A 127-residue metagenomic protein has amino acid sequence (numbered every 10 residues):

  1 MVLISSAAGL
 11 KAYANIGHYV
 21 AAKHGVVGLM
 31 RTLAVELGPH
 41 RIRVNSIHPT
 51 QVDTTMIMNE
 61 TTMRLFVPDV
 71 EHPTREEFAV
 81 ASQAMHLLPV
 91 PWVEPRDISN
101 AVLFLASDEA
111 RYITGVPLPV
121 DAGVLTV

Functional and structural regions predicted by a protein language model:
S6: Residue(s) in the substrate-gating loop at a strand-loop-helix junction that position the organic substrate next
K11, V102-L103, T114-V127: Short C-terminal tail/terminal secondary-structure segment of NAD(P)H-dependent dehydrogenase/reductase domains
K11-G17, P39, V90, D108: Active-site loop immediately N-terminal to the catalytic Tyr-X3-Lys motif of short-chain dehydrogenase/reductase
A22, M30: Active-site helix of classical SDR
G38, R43, I113-G115: Short, small/polar-rich loop/turn modules that mediate ligand/substrate recognition or access, typified
R43-D53, A106, P119-D121: Conserved SDR Rossmann-fold cofactor-binding beta-strand/turn motif
P49-N59, M63-P68: Short, flexible catalytic-loop segment of classical short-chain dehydrogenase/reductase
R75, H86-I98: A conserved structural motif in NAD(P)-dependent oxidoreductases
